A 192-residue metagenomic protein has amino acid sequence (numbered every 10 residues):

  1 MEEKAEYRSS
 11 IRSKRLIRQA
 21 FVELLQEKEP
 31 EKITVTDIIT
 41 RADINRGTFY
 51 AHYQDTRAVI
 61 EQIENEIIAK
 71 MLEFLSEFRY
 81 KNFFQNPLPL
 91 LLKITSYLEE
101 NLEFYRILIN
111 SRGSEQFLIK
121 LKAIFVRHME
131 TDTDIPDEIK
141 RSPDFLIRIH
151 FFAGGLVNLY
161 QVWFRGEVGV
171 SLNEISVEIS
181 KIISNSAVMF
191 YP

Functional and structural regions predicted by a protein language model:
M1-K28, K32, D37: Basic, helix-initiating cap at the start of DNA-binding domains
R15-E23, E27, R41, A58-F78 (+3 more regions): Alpha-helical structural segments
E23-P30, F74, F78, N101 (+3 more regions): Basic, amphipathic alpha-helical hairpins
L24-A58: Helix-turn-helix
I33-T34, R106-L108, F117, L172: Short, hydrophobic secondary-structure boundary micro-motifs
F84-E99, E103, H150, N173: Amphipathic alpha-helical segments that line or abut small-molecule/effector binding pockets and mediate allosteric
P89, R112-E138, P143-H150, G154-V157 (+1 more regions): Amphipathic alpha-helical packing segments from all-alpha helical-bundle domains
G154, V162-P192: C-terminal peripheral helix-coil segments that are non-catalytic and often amphipathic
